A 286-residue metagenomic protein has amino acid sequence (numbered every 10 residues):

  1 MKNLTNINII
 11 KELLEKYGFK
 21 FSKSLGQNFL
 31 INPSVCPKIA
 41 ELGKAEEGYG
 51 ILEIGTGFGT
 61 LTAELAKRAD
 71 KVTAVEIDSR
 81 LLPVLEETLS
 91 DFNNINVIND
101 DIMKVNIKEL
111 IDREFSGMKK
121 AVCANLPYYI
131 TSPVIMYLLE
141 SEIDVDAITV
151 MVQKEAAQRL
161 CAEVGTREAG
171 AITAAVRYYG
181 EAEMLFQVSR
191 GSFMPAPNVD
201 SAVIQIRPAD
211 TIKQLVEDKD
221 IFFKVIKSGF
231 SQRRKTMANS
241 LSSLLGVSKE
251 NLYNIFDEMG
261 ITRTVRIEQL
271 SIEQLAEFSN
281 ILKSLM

Functional and structural regions predicted by a protein language model:
M1-K224, E268, E277, S284-M286: Catalytic cores of RNA-modifying enzymes
A202, I206-P208, Q214-N251, M259-T262 (+1 more regions): An accessory alpha-helical subdomain
N254-I255, G260-M286: C-terminal active-site/capping subdomain that shapes the small-molecule cofactor and substrate pocket of enzyme
